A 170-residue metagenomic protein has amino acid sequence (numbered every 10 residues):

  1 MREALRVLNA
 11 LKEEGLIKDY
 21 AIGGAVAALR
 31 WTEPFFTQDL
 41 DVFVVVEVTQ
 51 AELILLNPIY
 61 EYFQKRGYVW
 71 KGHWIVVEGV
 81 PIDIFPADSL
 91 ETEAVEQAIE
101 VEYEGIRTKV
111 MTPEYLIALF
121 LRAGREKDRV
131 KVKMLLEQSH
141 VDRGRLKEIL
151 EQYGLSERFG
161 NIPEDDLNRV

Functional and structural regions predicted by a protein language model:
M1-V170: Compositionally biased terminal segments of proteins
